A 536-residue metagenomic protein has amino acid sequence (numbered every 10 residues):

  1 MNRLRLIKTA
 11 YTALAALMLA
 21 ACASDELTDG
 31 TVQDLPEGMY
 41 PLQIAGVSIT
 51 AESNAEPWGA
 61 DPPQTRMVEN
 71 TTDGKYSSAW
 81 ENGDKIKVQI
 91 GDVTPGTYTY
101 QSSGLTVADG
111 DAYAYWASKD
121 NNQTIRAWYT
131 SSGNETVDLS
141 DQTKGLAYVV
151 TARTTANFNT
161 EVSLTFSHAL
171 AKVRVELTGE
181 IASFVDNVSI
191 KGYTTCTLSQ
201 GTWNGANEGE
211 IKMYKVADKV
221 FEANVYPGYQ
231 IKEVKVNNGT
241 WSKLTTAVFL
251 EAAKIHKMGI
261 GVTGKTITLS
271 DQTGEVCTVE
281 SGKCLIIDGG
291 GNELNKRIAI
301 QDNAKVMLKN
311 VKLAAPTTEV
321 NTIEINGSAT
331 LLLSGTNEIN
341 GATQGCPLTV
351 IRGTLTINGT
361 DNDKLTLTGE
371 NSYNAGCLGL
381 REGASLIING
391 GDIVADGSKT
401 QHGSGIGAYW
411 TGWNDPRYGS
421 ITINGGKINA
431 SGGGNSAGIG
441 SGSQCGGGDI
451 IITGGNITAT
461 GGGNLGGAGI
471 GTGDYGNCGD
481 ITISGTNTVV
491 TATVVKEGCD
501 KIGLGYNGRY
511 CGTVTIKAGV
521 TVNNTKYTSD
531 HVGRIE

Functional and structural regions predicted by a protein language model:
N2-L4, K8, C22-T266, E275-V276 (+5 more regions): Sec-type signal peptide cleavage vicinity
I7-A15: Sec-dependent N-terminal signal peptides
L14-A15, M67, I231-K232, T246 (+3 more regions): Exposed boundary/loop context
E81-N82, D120-T124, I190-G192, N224-P227 (+1 more regions): A composition-driven surface/loop motif
